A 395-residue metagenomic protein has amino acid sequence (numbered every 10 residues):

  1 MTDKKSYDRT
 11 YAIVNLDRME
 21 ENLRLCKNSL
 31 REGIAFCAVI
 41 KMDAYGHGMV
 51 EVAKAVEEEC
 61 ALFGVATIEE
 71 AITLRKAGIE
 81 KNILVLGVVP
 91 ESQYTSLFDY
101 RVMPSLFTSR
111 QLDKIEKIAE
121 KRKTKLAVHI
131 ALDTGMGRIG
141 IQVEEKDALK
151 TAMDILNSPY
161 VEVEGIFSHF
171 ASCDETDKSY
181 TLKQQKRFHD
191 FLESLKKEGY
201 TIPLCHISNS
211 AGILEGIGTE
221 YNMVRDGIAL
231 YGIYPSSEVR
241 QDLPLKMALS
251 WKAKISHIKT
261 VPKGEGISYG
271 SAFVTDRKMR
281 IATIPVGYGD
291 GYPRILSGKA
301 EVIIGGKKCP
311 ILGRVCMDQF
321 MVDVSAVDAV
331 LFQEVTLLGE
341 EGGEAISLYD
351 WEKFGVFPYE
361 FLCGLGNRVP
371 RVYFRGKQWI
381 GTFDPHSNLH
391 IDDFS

Functional and structural regions predicted by a protein language model:
T2-L16, E20, D43, E70 (+4 more regions): Active-site anion/phosphate-binding pocket segments in diverse small-molecule metabolic enzymes
D3-V14, R18-E21, N28, E32-L204: Active-site-proximal beta-alpha core segment in soluble small-molecule metabolic enzymes
K27-L30, F273-T275: Short secondary-structure boundary/capping segments within folded domains
